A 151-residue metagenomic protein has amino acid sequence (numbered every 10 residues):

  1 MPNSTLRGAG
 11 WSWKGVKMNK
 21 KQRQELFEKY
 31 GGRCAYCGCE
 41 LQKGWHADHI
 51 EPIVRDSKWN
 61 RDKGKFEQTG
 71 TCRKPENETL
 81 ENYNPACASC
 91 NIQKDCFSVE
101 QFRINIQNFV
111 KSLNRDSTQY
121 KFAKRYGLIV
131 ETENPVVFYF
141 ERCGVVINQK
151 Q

Functional and structural regions predicted by a protein language model:
M1-K21, K29, G38-Q42, G64-F66 (+4 more regions): Extended charged
H46-P52, P85: Histidine-centered catalytic micro-motifs used for acid/base chemistry in nuclease and nucleotide-processing active
I50-D62: Short regulatory "switch" loops immediately downstream of catalytic or recognition motifs within protein catalytic
